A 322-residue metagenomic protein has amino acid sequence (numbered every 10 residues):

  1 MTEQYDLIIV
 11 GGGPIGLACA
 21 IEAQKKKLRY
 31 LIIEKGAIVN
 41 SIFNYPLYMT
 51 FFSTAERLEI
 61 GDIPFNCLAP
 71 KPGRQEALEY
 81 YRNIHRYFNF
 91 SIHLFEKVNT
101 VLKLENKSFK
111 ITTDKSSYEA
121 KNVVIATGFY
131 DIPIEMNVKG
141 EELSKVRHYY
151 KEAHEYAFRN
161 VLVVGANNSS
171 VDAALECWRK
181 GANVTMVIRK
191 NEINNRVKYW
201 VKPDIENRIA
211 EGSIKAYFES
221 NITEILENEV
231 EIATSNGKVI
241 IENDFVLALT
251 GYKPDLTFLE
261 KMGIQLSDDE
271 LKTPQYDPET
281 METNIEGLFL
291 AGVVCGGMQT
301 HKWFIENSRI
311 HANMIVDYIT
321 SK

Functional and structural regions predicted by a protein language model:
M1-D6, D131-I132, N137-Y149: Extreme N-terminal leader/targeting segments of oxidoreductases
T2-Q4, I9-K35, Y149-E192, E279-K322: Rossmann-like dinucleotide/flavin-binding elements
Y5, G12-F90, V171, L175-Y199 (+1 more regions): Beta1-alpha1 glycine-rich phosphate/pyrophosphate-binding loop at the start of Rossmann-like nucleotide-binding domains
I8-V10, Y118-Y130, V164, E242-G251: Short hydrophobic core segments
A20-E22, F43-N44, E135-K139, A174-E176 (+2 more regions): Short amphipathic alpha-helical segments
L47-M49, D131, D269-L290, G297: FAD-binding beta-loop-beta segment adjacent to the flavin cofactor pocket
N89, H93-L102, S108-I111, S117-Y118 (+1 more regions): A Rossmann-like FAD-binding core segment of flavoenzymes
I125-E141, Y252-I264: Flavin (primarily FAD) binding-site architecture
